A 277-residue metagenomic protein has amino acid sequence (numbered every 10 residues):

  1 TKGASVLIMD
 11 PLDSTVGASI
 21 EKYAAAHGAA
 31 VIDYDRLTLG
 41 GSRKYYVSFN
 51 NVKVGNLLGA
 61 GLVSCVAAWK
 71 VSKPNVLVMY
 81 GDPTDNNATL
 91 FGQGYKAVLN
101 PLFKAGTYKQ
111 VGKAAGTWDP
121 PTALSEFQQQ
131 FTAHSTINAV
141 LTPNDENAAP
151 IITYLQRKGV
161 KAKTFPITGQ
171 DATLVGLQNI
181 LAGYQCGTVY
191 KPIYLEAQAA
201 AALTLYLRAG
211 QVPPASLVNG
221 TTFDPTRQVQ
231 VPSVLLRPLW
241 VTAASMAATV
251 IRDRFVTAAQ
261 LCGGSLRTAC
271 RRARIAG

Functional and structural regions predicted by a protein language model:
T1-G277: A residue-level marker of the well-folded mature domains of exported/periplasmic proteins
